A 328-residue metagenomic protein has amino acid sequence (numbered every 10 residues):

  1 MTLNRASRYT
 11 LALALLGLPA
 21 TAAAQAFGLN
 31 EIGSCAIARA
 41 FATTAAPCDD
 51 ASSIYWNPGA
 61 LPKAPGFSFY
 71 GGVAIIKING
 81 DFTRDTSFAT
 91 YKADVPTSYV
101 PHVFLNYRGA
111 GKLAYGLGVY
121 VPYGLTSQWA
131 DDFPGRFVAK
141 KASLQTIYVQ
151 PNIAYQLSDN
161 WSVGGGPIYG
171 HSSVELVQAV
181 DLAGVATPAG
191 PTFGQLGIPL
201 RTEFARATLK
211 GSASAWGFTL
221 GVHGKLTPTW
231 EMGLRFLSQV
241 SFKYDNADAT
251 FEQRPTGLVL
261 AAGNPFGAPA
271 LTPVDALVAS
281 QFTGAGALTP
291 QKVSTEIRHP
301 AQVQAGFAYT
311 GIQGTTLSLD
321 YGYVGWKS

Functional and structural regions predicted by a protein language model:
M1-T10: Bacterial N-terminal signal peptides that target proteins for export
T10, A46-C48, V149: Short hydrophobic "helix-edge" motifs at membrane interfaces and signal-peptide entry regions
A14-G17, G66: Repetitive helical segments and hydrophobic/amphipathic motifs
P19-A23: N-terminal signal peptide c-region/cleavage motif recognized by signal peptidases
Q25-A40, T44, G66, A89 (+1 more regions): Outer-membrane beta-barrel porins/channels
F41-D50, I78-T97: Surface-exposed strand-loop-strand hairpins of Gram-negative outer-membrane beta-barrel proteins
C48-I76: N-terminal, post-signal-peptide region of Sec/Tat-exported proteins
